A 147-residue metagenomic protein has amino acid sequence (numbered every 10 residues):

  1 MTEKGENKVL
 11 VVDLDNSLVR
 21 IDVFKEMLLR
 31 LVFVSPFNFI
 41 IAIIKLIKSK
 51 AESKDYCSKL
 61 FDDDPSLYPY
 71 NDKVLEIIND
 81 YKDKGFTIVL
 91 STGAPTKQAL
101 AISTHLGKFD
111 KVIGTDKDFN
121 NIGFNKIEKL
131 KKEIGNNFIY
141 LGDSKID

Functional and structural regions predicted by a protein language model:
M1-N7, S66-D147: C-terminal cap/substrate-recognition subdomain and adjoining C-terminal extension of metal-dependent phosphatase-like
M1-S58: Active-site neighborhood of HAD-like aspartate-dependent phosphohydrolases
D62: Membrane-interfacial amphipathic helices and adjacent loop/beta segments that form the lipid-substrate binding surface
